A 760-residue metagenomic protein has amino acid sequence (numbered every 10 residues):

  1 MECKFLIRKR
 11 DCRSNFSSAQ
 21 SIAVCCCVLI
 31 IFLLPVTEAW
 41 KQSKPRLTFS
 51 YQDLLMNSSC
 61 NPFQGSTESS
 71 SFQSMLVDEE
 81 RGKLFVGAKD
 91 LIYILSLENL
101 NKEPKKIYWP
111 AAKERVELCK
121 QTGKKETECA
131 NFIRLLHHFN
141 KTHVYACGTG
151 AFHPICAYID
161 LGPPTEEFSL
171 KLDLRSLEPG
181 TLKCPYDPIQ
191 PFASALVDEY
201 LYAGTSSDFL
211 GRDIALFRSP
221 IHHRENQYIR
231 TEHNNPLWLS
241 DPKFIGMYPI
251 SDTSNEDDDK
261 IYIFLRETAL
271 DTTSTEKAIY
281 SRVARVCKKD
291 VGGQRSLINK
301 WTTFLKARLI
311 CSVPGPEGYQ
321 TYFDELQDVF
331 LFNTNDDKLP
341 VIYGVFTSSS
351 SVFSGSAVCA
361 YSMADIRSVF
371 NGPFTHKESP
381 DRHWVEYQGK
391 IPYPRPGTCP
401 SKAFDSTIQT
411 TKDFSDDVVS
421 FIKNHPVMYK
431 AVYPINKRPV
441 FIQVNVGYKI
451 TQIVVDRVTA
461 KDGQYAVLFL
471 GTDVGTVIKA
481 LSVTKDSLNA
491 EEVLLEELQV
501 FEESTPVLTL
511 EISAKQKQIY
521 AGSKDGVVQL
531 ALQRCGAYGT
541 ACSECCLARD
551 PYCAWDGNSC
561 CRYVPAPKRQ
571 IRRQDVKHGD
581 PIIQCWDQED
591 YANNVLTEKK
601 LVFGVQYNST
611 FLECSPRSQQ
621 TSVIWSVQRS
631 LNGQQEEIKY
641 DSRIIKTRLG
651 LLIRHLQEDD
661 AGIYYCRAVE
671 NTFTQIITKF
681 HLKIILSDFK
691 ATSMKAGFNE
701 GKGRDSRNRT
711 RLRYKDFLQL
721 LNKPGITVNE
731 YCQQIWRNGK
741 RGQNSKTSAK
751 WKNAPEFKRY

Functional and structural regions predicted by a protein language model:
F16-I512, Q516-K517, A521-Q529, A537 (+3 more regions): Disulfide-stabilized extracellular ectodomains of secreted/luminal proteins, especially beta-rich
K83-F85, L95, N101, A592-N593 (+2 more regions): Extracellular mucin-like/proteoglycan-style low-complexity regions
I453, T610-S618, V623-L631, D660-N671 (+1 more regions): Structural signature of extracellular immunoglobulin-like
R457, K600-G604, Y640-I663, A668-T672: Extracellular beta-strand/loop-rich beta-sandwich domains predominantly from IgSF
A490-E497, S622-L652, D659, A749-W751: Immunoglobulin-superfamily Ig-like beta-sandwich domains in protein ectodomains
Q533, I624, I663-F689, Q733-W736 (+1 more regions): Extracellular/luminal immunoglobulin-like beta-sandwich modules
G536-A548, Q635-E636: Disulfide-braced loops of extracellular cysteine-rich modules
C546-D556: Extracellular, cysteine-rich, disulfide-stabilized repeat modules with beta-strand cores
